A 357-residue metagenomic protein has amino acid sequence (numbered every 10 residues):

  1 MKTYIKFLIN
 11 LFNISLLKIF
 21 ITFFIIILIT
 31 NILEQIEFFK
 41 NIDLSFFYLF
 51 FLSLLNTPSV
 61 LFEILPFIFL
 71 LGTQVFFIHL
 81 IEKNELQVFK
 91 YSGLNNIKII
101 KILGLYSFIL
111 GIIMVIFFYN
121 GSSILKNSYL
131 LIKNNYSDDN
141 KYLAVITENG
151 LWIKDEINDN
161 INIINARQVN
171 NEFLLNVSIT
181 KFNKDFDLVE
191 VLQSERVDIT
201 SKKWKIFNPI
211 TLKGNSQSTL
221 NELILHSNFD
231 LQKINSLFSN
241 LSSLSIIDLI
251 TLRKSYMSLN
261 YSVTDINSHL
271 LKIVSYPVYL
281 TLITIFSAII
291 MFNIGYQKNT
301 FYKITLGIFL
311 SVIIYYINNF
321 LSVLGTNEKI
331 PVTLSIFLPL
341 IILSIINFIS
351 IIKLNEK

Functional and structural regions predicted by a protein language model:
M1-E156, L231-K357: Transmembrane alpha-helices
L125-D138, Q168-N267: Soluble non-transmembrane domains of integral membrane proteins
T147, N160, V191-Q193: Residues that act as N-cap/strand-start positions at coil-to-secondary-structure junctions
E156-N160, N170-N171: A short catalytic or substrate-binding loop motif that flags glycine-/basic-rich loops and adjacent residues that bind
I161-N165: A short beta-strand signature within small-molecule sensing/ligand-binding domains used in signal transduction
